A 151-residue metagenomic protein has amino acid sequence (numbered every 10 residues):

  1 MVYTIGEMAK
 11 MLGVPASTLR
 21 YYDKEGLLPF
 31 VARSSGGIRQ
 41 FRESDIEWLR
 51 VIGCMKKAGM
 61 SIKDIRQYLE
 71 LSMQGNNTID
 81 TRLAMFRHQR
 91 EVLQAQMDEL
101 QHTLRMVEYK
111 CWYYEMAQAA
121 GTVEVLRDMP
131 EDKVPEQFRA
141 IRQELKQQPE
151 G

Functional and structural regions predicted by a protein language model:
M1-E70: Basic helix-turn-helix/winged-helix DNA-binding cores and closely related short helical interaction motifs
M8, G26-L27, I46, M73 (+3 more regions): Short linear sequence elements within intrinsically disordered, low-complexity coil regions
S35, K56-G59, M73-N76, Q94-M97 (+1 more regions): Residues at alpha-helix boundaries and short interhelical turns
G37, E43, K56, G75 (+2 more regions): Hydrophobic alpha-helical segments
C54-K57, E70-M73, W112, M116-A119: A generic structural signal for secondary-structure junctions that act as hinges or helix/strand caps at the edges
K57-Q89: Amphipathic alpha-helical dimerization/coiled-coil segments that flank or bridge DNA-binding/regulatory modules
N77-G151: C-terminal regulatory/oligomerization modules of transcriptional regulators
